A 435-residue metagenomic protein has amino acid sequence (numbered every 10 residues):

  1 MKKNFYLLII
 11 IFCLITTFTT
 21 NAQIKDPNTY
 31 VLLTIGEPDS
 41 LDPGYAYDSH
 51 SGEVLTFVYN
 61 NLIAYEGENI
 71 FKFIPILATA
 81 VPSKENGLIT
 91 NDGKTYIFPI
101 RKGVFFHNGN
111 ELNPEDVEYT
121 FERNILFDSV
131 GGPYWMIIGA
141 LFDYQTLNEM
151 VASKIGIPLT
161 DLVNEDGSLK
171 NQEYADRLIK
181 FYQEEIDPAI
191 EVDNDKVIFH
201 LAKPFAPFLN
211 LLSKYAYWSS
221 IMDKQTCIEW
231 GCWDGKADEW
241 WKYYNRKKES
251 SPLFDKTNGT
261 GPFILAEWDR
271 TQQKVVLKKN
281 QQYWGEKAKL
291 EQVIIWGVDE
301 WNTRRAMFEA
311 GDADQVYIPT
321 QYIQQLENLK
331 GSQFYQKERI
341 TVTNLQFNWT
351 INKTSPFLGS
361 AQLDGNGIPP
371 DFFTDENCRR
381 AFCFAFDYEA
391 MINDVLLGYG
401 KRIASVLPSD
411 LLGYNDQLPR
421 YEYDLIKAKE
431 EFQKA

Functional and structural regions predicted by a protein language model:
M1-L7: Bacterial N-terminal signal peptides that target proteins for export
N4, Q23-I24, E68, N86-G87 (+10 more regions): Extracytoplasmic/periplasmic ligand-capture domains
L8-T17: Bacterial N-terminal signal peptides
F18-A22: Sec/Tat signal peptide C-region and signal peptidase I cleavage site
Y30-T34, V316: Short, well-ordered beta-strand segments
L33-I89, N258-T260: N-terminal lobe/hinge region of extracytoplasmic solute-binding protein
A140-E173, E184-K214, W218-D223, C227-I228: Non-catalytic accessory/assembly modules
